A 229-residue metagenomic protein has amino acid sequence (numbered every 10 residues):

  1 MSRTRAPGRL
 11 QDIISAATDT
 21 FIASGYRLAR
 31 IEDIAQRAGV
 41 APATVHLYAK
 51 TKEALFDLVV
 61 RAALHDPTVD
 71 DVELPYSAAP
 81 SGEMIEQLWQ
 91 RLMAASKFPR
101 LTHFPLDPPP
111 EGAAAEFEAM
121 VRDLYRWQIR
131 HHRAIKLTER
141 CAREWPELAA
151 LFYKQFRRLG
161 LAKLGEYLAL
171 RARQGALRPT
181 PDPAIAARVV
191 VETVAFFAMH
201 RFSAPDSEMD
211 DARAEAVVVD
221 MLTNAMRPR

Functional and structural regions predicted by a protein language model:
M1-D12: Short, Lys/Arg-enriched anionic-surface-contact patches
D12, T20, S24-T68, P75-S77: Helix-turn-helix
S15, G82-Q90, A114-K136, K154 (+4 more regions): Amphipathic alpha-helical segments that line or abut small-molecule/effector binding pockets and mediate allosteric
V59-M120: Amphipathic alpha-helical linker/stalk segments
A62-D70, R91, A95, W127 (+3 more regions): Phosphate/oxyanion-binding loops and surfaces in catalytic or ligand/nucleic-acid-binding neighborhoods
P110-E139, E147-R173: Amphipathic alpha-helical packing segments from all-alpha helical-bundle domains
L137, A150, K154, A172-D220: Hydrophobic/aromatic-rich alpha-helical bundle segments in the mid-to-C-terminal region
